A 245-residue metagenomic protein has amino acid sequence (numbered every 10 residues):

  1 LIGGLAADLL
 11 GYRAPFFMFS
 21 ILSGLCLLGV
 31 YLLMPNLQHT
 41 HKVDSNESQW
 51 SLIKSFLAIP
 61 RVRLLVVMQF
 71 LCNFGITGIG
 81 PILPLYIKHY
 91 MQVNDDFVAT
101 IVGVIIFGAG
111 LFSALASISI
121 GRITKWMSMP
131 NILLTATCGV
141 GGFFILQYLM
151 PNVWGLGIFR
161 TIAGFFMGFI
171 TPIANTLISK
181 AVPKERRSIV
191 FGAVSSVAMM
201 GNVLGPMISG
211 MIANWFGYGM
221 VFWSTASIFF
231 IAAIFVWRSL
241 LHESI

Functional and structural regions predicted by a protein language model:
L1-M34: Helix-loop-helix hairpin linking two adjacent transmembrane segments in secondary transporters
A7, L115-S128, A213: Helix-to-loop junctions at the C-terminal end of transmembrane segments in multipass secondary transporters
F17-S20, N131-L146: Structural signature of the two symmetry-related core transmembrane helices
I21-T40, A232-L240: C-terminal membrane-cytosol helix-exit motif in multi-pass small-molecule transporters
P35-V66: Juxtamembrane intracellular "pre-TM" segments in multi-pass secondary transporters
I59-I79, T161: Pair of pore-lining "gating" transmembrane helices in MFS-fold secondary transporters
I82-T100: Short amphipathic helix-loop junctions that connect adjacent transmembrane helices in Major Facilitator Superfamily/SLC
F169-V182: Intracellular juxtamembrane helix-capping segments at the cytosolic ends of symmetry-related transmembrane helices
